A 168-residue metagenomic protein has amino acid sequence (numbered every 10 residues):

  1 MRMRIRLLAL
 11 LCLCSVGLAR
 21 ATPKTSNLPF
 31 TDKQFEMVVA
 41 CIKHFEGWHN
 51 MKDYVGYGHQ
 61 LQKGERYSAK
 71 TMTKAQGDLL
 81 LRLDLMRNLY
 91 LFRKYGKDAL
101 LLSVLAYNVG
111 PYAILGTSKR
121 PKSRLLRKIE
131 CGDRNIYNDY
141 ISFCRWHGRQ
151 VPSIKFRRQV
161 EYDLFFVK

Functional and structural regions predicted by a protein language model:
M1-R2, F30: Short, Lys/Arg-rich N-terminal segment immediately upstream of the first membrane anchor
M3-R4, L18: Post-cleavage N-terminal segment of exported redox proteins
R4-L10: Sec-dependent signal peptide recognition, specifically the positively charged N-region followed immediately by
L11-R20: Hydrophobic h-region of N-terminal signal peptides that target proteins for export in Gram-negative bacteria
R20-M51, H59-R66, M72-K94, Y112-K168: Long, amphipathic alpha-helical surface segments
A99-A113: Short N-proximal segments of mature Sec-exported proteins
